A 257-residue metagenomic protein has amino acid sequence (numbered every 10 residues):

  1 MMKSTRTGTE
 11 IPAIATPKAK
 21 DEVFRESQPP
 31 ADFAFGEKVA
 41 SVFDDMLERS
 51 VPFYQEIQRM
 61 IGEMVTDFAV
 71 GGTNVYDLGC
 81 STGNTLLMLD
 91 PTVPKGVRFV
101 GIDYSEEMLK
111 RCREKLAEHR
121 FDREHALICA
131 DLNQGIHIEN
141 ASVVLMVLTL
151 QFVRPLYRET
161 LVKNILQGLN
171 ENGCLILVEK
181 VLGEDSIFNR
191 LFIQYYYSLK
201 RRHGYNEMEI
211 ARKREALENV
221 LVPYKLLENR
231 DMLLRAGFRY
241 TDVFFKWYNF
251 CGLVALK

Functional and structural regions predicted by a protein language model:
M2-V42: N-terminal, positively charged/glycine-rich alpha-helical extensions of SAM-dependent methyltransferases
F53-G71: Conserved alpha-helix/loop element of class I SAM-dependent methyltransferases that forms part of the SAM/SAH-binding
G72-S81: Conserved class I S-adenosyl-L-methionine
Y76, T85-Q134: Class I SAM-dependent methyltransferase SAM/SAH-binding core
I136-V144: A short acidic, Gly/Pro-enriched loop at the edge of an enzyme's catalytic core that lines a small-molecule cofactor
E159-E171: A short glycine-rich, Lys/Arg-flanked "PGG" loop and its adjoining helix->strand segment in the class I
I176-R202: Conserved class I S-adenosyl-L-methionine
V220-A236: Short alpha-helix
